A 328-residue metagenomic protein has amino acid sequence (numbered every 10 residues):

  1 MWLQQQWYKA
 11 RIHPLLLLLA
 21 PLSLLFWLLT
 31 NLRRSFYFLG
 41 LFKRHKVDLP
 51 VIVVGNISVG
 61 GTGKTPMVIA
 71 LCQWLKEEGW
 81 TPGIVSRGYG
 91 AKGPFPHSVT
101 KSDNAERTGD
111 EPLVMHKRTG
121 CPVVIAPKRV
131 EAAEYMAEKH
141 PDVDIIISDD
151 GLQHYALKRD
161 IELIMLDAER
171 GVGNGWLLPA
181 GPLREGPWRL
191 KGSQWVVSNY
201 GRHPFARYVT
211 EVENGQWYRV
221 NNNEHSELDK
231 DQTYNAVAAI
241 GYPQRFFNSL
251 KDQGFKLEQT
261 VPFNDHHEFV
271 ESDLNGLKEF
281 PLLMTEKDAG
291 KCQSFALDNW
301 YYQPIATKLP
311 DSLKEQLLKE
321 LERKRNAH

Functional and structural regions predicted by a protein language model:
M1-Q5, E78, Y155-H328: ATP-dependent carboxylate-amine ligase
W2-P50, K324: A transmembrane-helix-recognition feature enriched in membrane-embedded lipid enzymes and envelope glyco-/phospholipid
L25, T65, M115, D149 (+3 more regions): Residue-level signal for inorganic ion chemistry
R34-K101: Walker A (P-loop) phosphate-binding motif
A70, W74, D149, S249: Rossmann-fold NAD(P)-dependent oxidoreductase module
T81, P122, K256: Residue-level detector of anion-binding/catalytic polar loops
Y89-H203: Phosphate/Mg2+-binding loops and adjacent switch elements in nucleotide/diphosphate-handling enzyme cores
